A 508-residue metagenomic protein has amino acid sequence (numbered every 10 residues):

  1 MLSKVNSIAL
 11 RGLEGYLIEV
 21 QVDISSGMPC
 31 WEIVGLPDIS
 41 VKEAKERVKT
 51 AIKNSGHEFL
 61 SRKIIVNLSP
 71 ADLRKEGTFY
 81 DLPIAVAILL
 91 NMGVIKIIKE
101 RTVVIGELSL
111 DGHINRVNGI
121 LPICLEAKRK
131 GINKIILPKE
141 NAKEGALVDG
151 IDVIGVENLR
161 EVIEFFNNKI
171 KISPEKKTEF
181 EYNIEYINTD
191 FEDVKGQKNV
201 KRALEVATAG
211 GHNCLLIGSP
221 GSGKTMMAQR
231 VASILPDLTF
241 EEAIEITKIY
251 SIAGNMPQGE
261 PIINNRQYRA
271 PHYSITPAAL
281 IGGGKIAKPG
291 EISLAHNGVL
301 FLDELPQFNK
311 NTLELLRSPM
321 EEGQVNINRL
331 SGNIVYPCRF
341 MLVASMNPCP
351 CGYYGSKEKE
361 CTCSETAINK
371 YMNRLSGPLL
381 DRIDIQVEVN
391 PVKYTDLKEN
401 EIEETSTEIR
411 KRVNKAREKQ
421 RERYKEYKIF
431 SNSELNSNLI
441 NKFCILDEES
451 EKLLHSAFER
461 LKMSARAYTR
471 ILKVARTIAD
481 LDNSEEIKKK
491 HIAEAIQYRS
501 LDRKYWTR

Functional and structural regions predicted by a protein language model:
M1-L215, S219-T225, I263, A467-Y468 (+1 more regions): Peripheral, non-AAA+ core regions of ATP-driven protein-machinery
V34-K45, E58-L60, N67-G77, I286-A287 (+1 more regions): Basic, amphipathic alpha-helical bundle interface domains used for macromolecular binding and assembly
F59-R62, I98-K99, R129-G131, D149 (+8 more regions): Short loop/turn elements that form and flank the Walker-type P-loop nucleotide-binding site in RecA-like NTPase cores
D111, L302-N309, G352: Catalytic P-loop NTPase motifs of RecA-like helicase/translocase cores
K169-V206, G210, D237-I292: P-loop NTPase nucleotide-binding/switch module
L216-P257, E322: Walker A/P-loop
N297, D303-E304, L315: Walker B catalytic acidic pair
